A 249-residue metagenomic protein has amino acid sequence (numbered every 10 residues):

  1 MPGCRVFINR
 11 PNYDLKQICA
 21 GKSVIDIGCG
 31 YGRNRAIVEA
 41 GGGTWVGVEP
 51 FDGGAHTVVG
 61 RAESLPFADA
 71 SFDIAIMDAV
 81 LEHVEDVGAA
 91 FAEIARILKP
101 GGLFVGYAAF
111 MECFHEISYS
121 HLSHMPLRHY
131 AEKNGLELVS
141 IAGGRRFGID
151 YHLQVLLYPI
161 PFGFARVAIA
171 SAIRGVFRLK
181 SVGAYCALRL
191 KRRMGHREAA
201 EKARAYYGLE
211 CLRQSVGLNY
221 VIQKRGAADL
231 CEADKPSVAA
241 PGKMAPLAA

Functional and structural regions predicted by a protein language model:
M1-L65, I74-I76, F91, E201-A203 (+2 more regions): Conserved N-terminal segment of class I S-adenosyl-L-methionine
C19, E85, K99: Short conserved AdoMet
L65-F67, V84: Helix-loop segment at the mouth of the active site in Rossmann-fold oxidoreductases, especially SDR/KR enzymes
I74-E85: A short SAM/SAH-binding and catalytic strip from SAM-dependent methyltransferases
E85-A89, E93, L103-L247: S-adenosyl-L-methionine-dependent methyltransferase catalytic module, highlighting the catalytic core
